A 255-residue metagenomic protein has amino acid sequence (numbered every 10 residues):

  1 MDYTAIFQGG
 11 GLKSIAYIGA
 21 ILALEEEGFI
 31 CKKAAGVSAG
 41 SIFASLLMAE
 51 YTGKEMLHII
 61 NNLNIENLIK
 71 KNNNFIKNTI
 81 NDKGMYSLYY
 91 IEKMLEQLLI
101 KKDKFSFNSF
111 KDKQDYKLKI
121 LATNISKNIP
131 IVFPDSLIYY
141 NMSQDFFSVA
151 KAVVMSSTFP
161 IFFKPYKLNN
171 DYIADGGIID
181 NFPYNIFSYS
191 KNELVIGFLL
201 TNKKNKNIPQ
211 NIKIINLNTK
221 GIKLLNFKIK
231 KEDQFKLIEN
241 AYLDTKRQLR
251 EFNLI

Functional and structural regions predicted by a protein language model:
M1-V37, S45-I255: Patatin-like phospholipase
